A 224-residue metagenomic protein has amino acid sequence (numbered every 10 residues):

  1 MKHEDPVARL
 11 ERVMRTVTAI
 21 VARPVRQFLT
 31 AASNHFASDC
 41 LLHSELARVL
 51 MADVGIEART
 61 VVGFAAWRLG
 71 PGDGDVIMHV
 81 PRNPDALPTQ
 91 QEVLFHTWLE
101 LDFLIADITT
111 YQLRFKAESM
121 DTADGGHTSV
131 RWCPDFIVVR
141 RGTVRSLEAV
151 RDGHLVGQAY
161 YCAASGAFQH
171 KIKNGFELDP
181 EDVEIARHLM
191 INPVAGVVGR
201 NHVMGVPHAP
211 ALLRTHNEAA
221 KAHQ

Functional and structural regions predicted by a protein language model:
M1-Q224: A structural boundary/capping signal
